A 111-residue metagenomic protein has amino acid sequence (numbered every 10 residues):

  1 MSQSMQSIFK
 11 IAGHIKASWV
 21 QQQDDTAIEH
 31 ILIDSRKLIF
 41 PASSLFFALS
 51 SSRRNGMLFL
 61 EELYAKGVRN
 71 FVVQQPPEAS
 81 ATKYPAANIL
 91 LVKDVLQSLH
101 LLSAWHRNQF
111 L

Functional and structural regions predicted by a protein language model:
M1-L101, W105: N-terminal leader/targeting and accessory segments in enzymes
R107-L111: Phosphate-binding P-loop
